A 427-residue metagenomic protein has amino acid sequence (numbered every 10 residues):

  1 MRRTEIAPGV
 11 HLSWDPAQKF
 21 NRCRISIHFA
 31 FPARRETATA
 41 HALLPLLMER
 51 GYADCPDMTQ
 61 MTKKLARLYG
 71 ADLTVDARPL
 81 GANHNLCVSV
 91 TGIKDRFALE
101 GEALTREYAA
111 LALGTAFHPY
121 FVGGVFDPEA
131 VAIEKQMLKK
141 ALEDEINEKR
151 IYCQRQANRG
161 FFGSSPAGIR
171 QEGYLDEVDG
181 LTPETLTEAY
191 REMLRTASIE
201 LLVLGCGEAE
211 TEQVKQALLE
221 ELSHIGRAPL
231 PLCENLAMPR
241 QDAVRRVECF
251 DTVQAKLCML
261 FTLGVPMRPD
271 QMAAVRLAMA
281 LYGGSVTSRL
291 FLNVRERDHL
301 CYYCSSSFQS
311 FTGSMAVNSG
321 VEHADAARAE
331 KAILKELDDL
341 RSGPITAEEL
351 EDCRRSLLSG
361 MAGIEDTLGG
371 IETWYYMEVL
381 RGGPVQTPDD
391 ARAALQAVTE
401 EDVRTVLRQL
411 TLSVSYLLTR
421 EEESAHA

Functional and structural regions predicted by a protein language model:
M1-G9: Short, Gly/Pro- and small/polar-rich lid/capping loops
S13-D15, N21-H41, M58-G114, M137 (+7 more regions): M16 family metallopeptidases and their MPP-like homologs
A42-E49: Active-site SXXK
G51-D54, R96-L99, H118-D127: Short, polar/flexible loop-turn hinges at active-site or ligand-entry regions and domain interfaces
A167, E172-E177, E192-P266, S424-A427: An aromatic/glycine/proline-enriched structural segment found at the starts of mature extracellular/organellar domains
C233-A237, A273, F291-L292: Phosphate-proximal small/polar/acidic motifs at interfaces that engage nucleotide phosphates, polyphosphates
T252-K256, G264-M267, M272-G284: A conserved active-site cap/scaffold subdomain adjacent to cofactor or substrate pockets
